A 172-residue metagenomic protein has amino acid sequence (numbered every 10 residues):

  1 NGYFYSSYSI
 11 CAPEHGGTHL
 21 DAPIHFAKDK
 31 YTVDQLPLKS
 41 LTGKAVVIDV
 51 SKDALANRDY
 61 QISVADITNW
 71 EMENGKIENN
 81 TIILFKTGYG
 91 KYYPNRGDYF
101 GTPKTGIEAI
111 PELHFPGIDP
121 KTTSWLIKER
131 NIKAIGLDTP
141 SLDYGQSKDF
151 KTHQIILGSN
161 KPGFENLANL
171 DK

Functional and structural regions predicted by a protein language model:
N1-K172: Active-/binding-site microenvironments in catalytic and ligand-binding cores
